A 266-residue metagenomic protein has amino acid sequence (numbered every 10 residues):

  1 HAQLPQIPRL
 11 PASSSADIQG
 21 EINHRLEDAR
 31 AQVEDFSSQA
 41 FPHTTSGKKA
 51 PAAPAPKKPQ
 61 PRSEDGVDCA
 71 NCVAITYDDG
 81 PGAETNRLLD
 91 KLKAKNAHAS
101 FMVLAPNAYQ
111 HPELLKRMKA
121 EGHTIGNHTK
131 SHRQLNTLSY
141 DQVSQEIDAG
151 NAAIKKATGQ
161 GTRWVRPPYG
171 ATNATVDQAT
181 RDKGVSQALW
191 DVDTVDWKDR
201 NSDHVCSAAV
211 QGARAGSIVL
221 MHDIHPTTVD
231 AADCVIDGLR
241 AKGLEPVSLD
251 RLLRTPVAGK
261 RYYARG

Functional and structural regions predicted by a protein language model:
H1-P56: Composition-driven, intrinsically disordered low-complexity tracts enriched in small residues
H43-K156, Q160, R254: Active-site beta->alpha N-cap acidic-glycine motif
Y77-D79, M102-P106, T129-K130, R166-G170 (+3 more regions): Active-site-proximal beta-strand/loop segments in catalytic clefts of secreted hydrolases
D78, L92, I125-H128, G150 (+5 more regions): Conserved, mostly hydrophobic/aromatic
K95, A108-Y109, T227-G266: C-terminal domain-boundary segment and adjacent tail
H98, T124, S186, D193 (+1 more regions): Residue-level detector of anion-binding/catalytic polar loops
R133-G161, Y169-A215, T228-D230: Alpha-helical scaffold elements lining the catalytic groove of polysaccharide deacetylases
